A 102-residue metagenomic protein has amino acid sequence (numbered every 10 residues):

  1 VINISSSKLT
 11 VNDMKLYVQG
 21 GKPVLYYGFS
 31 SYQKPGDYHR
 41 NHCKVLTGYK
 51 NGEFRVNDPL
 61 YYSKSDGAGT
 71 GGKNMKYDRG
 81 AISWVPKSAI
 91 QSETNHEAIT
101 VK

Functional and structural regions predicted by a protein language model:
V1-I4: Helix-adjacent hinge/juxtasegments
S6-Y61, S65-D66: Active-site-adjacent substructure of cysteine-protease-like catalytic cores
Y49-K102: Noncatalytic regulatory segments and standalone regulatory/sensor domains
